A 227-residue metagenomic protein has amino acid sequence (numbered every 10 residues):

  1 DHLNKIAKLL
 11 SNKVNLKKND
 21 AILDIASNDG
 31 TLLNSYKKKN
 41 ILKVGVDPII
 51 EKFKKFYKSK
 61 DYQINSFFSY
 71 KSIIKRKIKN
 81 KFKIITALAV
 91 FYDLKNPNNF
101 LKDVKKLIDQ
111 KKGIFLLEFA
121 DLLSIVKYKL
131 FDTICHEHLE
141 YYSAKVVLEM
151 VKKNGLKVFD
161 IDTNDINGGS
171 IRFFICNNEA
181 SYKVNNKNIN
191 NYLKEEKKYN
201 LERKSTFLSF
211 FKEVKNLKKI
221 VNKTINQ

Functional and structural regions predicted by a protein language model:
D1-F56, C135, E140, T206-K223: Extended interfacial segments that mediate partner engagement and assembly in macromolecular machines
K58-I73: Conserved SAM-binding strand-loop segment of SAM-dependent methyltransferases
K83-T86: A conserved beta-strand element that flanks and buttresses the S-adenosyl-L-methionine
V90: Hydrophobic adenine-recognition pocket in adenosine-nucleotide-binding enzymes
N98-I114: A short glycine-rich, Lys/Arg-flanked "PGG" loop and its adjoining helix->strand segment in the class I
F115-E140, A144-V146: Short, glycine-/aromatic-enriched active-site segment of Class I SAM-dependent methyltransferases
L156-N167: Conserved S-adenosyl-L-methionine
N167-L217: Flexible, glycine-/basic-rich loop-and-beta segments that form/coincide with the SAM-dependent methyltransferase
